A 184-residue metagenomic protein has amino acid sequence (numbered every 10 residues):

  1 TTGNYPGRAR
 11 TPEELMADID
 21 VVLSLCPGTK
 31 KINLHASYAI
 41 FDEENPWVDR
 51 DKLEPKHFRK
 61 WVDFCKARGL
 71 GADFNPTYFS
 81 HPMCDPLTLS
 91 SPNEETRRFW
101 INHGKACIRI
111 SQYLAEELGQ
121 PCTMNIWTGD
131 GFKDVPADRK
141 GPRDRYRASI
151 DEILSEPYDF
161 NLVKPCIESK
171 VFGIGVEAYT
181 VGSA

Functional and structural regions predicted by a protein language model:
T2-P12, E177-A184: Gly/Pro-rich active-site loop or hairpin
T2-R10, I32-H57: Glycine-rich, proline-tolerant flexible connector loops at the mouths of alpha/beta enzymes
G3-N4, K30, N45-W47, L87 (+2 more regions): Surface-exposed beta-strand edges and their flanking turn/coil or helix-capping segments
P6-A39, F64: Catalytic domains of carbohydrate-active enzymes, especially glycoside hydrolases
P27-E43, G71-N75, C166: Short, well-structured secondary-structure segments
E54-D73, T77, P82-A184: Active-site acidic/histidine proton-transfer and metal-coordination neighborhood in alpha/beta enzyme cores
